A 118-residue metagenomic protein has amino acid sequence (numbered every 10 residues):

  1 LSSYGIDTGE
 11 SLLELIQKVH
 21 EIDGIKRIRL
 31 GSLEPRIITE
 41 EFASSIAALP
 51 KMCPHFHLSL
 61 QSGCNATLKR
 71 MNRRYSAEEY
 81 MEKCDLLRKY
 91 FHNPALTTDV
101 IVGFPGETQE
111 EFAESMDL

Functional and structural regions predicted by a protein language model:
L1-F112: Conserved SAM/AdoMet-binding glycine-rich loop
L118: Conserved glycine-bearing catalytic or ligand-binding loops at nucleotide- and phosphate-handling centers of large
